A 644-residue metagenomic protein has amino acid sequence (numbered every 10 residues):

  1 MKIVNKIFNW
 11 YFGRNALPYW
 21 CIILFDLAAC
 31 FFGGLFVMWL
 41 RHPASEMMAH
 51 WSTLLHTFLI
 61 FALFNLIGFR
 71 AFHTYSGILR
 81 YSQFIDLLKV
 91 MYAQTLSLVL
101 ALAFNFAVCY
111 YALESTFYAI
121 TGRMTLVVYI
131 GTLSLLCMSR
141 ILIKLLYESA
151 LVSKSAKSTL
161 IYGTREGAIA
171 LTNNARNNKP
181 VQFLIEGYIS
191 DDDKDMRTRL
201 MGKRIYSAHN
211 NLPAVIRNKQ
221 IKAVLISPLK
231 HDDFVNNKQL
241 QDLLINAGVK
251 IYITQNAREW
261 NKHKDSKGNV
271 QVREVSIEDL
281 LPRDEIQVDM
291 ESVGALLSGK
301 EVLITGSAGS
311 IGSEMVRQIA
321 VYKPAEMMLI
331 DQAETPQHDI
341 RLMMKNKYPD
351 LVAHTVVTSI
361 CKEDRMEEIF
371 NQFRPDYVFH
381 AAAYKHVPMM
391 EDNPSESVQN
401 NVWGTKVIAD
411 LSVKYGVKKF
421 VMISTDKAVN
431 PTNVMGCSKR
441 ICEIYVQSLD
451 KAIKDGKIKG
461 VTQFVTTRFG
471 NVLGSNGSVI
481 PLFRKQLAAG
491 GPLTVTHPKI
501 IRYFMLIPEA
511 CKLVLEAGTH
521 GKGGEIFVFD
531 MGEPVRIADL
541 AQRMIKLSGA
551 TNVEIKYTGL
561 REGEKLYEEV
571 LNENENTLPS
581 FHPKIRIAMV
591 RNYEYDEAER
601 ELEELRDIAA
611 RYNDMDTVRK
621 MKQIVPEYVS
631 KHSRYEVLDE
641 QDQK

Functional and structural regions predicted by a protein language model:
M1-S155, F183, K222, N246 (+1 more regions): Signature of alpha-helical transmembrane segments in polytopic membrane proteins
I3-V4, H209, N237-E301, V413: Flexible, Lys/Arg-rich cytosolic regulatory linkers and terminal tails that connect or flank
F31, L35, L40, A44 (+7 more regions): A solvent-exposed beta-alpha-beta segment
I216, Q220-K222, P324-A325, F370-F379 (+2 more regions): Proline-aspartate-enriched helix->loop->beta-strand connector
V235-Y252, E326-A333, D392-K419: NAD(P)-cofactor binding segment of oxidoreductase domains
G248, Q287, S292-L296, S448-K644: Strand-loop microenvironment adjacent to phosphate/nucleotide-handling motifs in alpha/beta enzyme folds
K262-H263, H380, Y384-I444, S448 (+1 more regions): Conserved Rossmann-fold NAD(P)-dependent oxidoreductase catalytic core, especially the SDR/UDP-sugar
K264-E278, P282-R374: N-terminal Rossmann/SDR dinucleotide-binding element
